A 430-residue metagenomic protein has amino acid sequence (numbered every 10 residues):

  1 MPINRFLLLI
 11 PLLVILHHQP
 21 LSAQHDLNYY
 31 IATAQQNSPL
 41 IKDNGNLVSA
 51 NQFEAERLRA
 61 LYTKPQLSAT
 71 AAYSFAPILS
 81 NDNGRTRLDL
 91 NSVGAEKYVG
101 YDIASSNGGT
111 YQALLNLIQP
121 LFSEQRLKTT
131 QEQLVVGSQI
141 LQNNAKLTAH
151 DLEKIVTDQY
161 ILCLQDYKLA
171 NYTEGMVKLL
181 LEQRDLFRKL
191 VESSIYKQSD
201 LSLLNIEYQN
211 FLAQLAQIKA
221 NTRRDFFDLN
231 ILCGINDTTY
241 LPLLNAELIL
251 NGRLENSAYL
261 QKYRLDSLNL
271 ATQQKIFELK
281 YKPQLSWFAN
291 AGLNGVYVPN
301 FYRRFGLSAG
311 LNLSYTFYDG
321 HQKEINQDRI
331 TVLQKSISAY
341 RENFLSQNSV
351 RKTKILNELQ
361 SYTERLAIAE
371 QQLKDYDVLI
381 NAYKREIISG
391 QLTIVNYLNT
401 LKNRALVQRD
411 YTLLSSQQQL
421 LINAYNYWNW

Functional and structural regions predicted by a protein language model:
M1-I31, Q35-S38, T412, Q418 (+1 more regions): Bacterial Sec-dependent N-terminal signal peptides
L21-I78, I195-S199, C233-E278, K282 (+1 more regions): Bacterial Sec-pathway N-terminal export signals of envelope proteins
H25, A145, A149-Q261, Y362 (+2 more regions): Periplasmic alpha-helical coiled-coil/stalk elements that build and connect Gram-negative outer-membrane
D43-L58, T148, L152-N171, F211 (+4 more regions): Amphipathic alpha-helical coiled-coil segments
Y62, S74-N81, D410-W430: Acidic, low-complexity, intrinsically disordered peripheral segments
Q66-S80, I103-G108, I118-T148, Y281-L307 (+1 more regions): Small/polar (Gly/Ser/Thr/Ala-rich) solvent-exposed segments that form structured loops/beta-strands/short helices used
N81-I103: Flexible, solvent-exposed loop segments that connect beta-strands
A113-L117, L307-F317, E324, L413-Q417 (+2 more regions): Outer-membrane beta-barrel "beta-signal"
